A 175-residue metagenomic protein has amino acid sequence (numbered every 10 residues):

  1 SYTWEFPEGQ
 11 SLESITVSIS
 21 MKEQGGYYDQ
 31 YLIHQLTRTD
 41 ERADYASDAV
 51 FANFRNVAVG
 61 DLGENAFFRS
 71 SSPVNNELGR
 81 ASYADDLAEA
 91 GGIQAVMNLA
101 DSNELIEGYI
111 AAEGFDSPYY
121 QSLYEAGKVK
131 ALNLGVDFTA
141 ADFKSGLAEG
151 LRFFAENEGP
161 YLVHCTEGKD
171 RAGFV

Functional and structural regions predicted by a protein language model:
S1-G25: Charge-biased, low-complexity intrinsically disordered regions
S20-L162, F174-V175: Cys-dependent protein tyrosine phosphatase-like superfamily
E167-V175: Cytochrome P450 heme-iron axial ligand motif
